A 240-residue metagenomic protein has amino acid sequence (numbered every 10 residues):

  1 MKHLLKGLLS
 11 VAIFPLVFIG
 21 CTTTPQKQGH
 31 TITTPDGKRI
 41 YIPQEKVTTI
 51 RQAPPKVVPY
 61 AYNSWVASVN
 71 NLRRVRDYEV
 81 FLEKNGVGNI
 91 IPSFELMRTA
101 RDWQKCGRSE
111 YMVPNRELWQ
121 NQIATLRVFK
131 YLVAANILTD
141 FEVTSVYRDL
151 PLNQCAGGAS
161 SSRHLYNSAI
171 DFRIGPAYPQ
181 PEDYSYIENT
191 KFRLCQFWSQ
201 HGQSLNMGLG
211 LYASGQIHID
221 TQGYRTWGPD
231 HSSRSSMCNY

Functional and structural regions predicted by a protein language model:
M1-L9: Bacterial N-terminal signal peptides that target proteins for export
V11-A12, T144: Secreted, disulfide-rich extracellular signaling modules
F18-G20: C-terminal motif of bacterial Sec signal peptides marking the signal peptidase cleavage site
T22-V128, G223-Y240: Extracytoplasmic cell-surface/polysaccharide-interacting catalytic and binding patches
T24-T48, S161-I170, I174-Y240: Catalytic cores and adjacent binding grooves of peptidoglycan-active enzymes
L126-K130, N153, K191, C195: Extracytoplasmic/secreted envelope proteins and their assembly/folding machinery, especially bacterial periplasmic
F129-G157: Extended, low-complexity, intrinsically disordered C-terminal regulatory tails of eukaryotic serine/threonine kinases
